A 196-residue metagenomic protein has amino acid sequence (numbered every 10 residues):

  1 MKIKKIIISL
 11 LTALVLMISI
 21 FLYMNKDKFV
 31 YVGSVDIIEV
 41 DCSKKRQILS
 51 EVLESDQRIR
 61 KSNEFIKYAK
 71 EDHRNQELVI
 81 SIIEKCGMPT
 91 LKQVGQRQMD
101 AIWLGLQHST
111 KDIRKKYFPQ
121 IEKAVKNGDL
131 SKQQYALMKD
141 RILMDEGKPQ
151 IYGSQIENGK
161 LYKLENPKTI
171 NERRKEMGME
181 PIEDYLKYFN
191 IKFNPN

Functional and structural regions predicted by a protein language model:
M1-L14: N-terminal Sec-pathway targeting helices
L14-Y23: Hydrophobic alpha-helical membrane-insertion segments, chiefly the h-region of N-terminal signal peptides
S19, I38-E39, N166-P167: Helix-centric, low-specificity signal for extended rod-like, repetitive segments
N25-K26, G128, G178, N190: Short, flexible coil/linker elements and helix-boundary hinge sites characteristic of intrinsically disordered
D27-G147: N-terminal helix-rich structural modules
I121-M179: An amphipathic alpha-helical core segment
I170, E176-N196: A cross-kingdom marker for long, charged
